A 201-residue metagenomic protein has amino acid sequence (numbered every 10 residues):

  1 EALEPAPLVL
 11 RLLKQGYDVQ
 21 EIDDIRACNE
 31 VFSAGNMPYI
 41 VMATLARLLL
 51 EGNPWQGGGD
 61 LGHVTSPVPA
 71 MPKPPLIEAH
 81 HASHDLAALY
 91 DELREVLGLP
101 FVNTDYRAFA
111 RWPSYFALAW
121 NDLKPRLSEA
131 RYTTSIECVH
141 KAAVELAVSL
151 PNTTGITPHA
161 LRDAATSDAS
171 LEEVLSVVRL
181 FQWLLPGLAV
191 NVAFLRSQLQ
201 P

Functional and structural regions predicted by a protein language model:
E1-P201: Hydrophobic alpha-helical segments
